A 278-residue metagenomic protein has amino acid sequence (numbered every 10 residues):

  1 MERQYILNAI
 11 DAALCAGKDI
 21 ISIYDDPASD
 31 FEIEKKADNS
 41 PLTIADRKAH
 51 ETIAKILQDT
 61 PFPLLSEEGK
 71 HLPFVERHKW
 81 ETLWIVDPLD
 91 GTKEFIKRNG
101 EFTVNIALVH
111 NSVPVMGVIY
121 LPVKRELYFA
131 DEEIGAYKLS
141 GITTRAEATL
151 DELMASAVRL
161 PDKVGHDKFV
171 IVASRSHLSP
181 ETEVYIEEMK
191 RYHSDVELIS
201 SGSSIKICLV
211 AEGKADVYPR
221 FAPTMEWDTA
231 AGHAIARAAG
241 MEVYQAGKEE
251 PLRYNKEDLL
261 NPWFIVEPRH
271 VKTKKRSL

Functional and structural regions predicted by a protein language model:
M1-A13, G17, E183-Y192, I199 (+1 more regions): Oxyanion/phosphate-interacting regions
M1-L89, V184, E242, K248-E250 (+1 more regions): N-terminal subdomain of lithium-sensitive/metallo-dependent phosphomonoesterases centered on the IMPase/IPPase/PAP
I20, D46, L57, T92 (+5 more regions): Residue-level signal for inorganic ion chemistry
R47, G69, S176-H177, S204 (+1 more regions): Short, surface-exposed acidic/glycine-rich loop or hinge patches that mediate macromolecular interfaces
E76-H78, I96-G100, A130, E257: Short glycine/proline-enriched turns and hinge-like loops at secondary-structure junctions
W80-I119: Glycine-rich active-site/cofactor-binding loop and its immediate structural neighborhood
A107-I207, K256-L278: Acidic beta-strand-loop-alpha-helix segment within the catalytic core of divalent metal-dependent phosphate-processing
